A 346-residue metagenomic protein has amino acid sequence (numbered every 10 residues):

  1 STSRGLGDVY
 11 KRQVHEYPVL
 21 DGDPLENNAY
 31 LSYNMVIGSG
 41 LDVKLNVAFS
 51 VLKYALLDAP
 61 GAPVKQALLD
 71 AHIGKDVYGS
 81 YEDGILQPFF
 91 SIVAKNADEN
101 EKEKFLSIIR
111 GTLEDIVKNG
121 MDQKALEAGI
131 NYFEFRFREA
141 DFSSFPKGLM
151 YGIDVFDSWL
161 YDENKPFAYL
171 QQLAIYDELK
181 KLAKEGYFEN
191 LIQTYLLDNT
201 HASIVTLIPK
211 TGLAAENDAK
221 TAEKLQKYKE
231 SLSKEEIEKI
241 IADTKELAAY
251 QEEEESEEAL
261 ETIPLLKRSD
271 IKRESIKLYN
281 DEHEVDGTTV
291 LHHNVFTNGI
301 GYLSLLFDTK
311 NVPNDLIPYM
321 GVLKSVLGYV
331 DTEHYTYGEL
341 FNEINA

Functional and structural regions predicted by a protein language model:
S1-L6, Y10: Single conserved hydrophobic/aromatic residue that forms the stacking wall/gate of nucleotide- or nucleobase-binding
K11-L20, F137-D141: Short, low-order "capping/linker" segments at domain edges
V19-G22, V77-E82, L291-H293: Short beta-strand/turn micro-motifs at beta-sheet edges
N27-M35, S39-V43, V47-K53: Extended catalytic-interface subdomain
N28-G38, K65-K181, A202-K210, E216 (+2 more regions): M16 family metallopeptidases and their MPP-like homologs
G129-N294: C-terminal regions of mature proteins
